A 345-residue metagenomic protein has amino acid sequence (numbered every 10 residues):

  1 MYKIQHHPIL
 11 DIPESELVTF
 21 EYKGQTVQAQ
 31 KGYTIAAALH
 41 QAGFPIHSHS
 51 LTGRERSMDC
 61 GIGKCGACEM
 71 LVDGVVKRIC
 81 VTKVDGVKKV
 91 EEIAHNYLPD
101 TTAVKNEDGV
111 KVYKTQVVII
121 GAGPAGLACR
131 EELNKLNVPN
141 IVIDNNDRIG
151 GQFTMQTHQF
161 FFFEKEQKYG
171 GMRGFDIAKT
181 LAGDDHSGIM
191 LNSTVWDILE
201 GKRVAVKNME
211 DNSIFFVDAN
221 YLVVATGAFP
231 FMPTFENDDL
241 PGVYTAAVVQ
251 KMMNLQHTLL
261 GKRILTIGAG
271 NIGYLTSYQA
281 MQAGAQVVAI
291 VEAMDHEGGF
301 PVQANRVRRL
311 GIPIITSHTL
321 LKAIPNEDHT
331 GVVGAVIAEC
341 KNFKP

Functional and structural regions predicted by a protein language model:
M1-G32, A38, A42, D73-V75 (+2 more regions): Iron-sulfur (Fe-S) cluster-binding modules
K23, A42, K83-V84, I93-H95 (+16 more regions): Fold-independent oxyanion-binding glycine-rich loops and adjacent beta-strand/coil segments at enzyme active sites
T34-A36, S48-D85: Local cysteine-cluster metal-coordination motifs and their immediate loop/turn environment, predominantly Fe-S cluster
I35-A38, A42-S48, C60, A67-M70 (+5 more regions): N-terminal cofactor/phosphate-binding cores enriched in small/glycine residues, especially glycine-rich loops such as
T52-E55, G74-V118, G174-R263, C340-K344: FAD-binding core/adjacent interface of flavoenzyme oxidoreductases
V117-D176, N254, L259-N305, P313: Beta1-alpha1 glycine-rich phosphate/pyrophosphate-binding loop at the start of Rossmann-like nucleotide-binding domains
D176-E210, V217, M281-P345: A Rossmann-like FAD-binding core segment of flavoenzymes
